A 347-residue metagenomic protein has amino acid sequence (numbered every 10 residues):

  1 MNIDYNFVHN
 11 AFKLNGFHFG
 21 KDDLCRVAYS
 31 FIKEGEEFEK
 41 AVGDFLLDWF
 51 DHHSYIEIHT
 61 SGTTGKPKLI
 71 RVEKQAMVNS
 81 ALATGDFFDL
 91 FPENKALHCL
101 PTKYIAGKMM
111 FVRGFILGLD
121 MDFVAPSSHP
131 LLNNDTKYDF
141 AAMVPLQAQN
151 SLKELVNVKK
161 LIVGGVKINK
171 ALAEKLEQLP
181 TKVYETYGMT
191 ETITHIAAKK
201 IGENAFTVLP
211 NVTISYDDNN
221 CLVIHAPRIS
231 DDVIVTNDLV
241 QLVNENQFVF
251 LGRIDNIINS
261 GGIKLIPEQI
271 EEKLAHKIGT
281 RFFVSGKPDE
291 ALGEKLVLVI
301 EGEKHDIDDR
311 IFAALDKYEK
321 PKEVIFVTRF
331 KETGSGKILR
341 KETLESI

Functional and structural regions predicted by a protein language model:
M1-F38, V78-L100, S127-D139: Conserved ATP-dependent adenylate/AMP-binding module captured primarily in the ANL superfamily
A41-H59, P92-K95: Conserved pre-ATP/AMP-binding loop-to-beta segment of ANL
Y55-N79, D89-F91: Conserved AMP-binding A3 loop
E73-N79, K95-N150: AMP-binding/adenylate-forming
L152-G202: Gly/Ser/Thr-rich phosphate-binding loop
T213-V235, L239-Q241, Q247, E301: AMP-binding/adenylate-forming core of the ANL superfamily
N237-E319: AMP-binding/adenylate-forming catalytic core of the ANL superfamily
V297-E301, R310-I347: Conserved C-terminal "lid"/linker of ANL adenylate-forming enzymes
